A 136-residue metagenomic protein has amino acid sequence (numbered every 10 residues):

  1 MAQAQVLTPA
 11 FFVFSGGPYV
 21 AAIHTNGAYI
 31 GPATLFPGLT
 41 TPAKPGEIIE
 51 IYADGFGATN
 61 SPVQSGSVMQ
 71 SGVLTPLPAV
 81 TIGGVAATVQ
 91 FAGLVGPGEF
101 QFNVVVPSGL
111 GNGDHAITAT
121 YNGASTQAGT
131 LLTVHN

Functional and structural regions predicted by a protein language model:
M1-N136: A sequence-level detector for low-complexity, Ser/Thr- and acidic-rich stretches
